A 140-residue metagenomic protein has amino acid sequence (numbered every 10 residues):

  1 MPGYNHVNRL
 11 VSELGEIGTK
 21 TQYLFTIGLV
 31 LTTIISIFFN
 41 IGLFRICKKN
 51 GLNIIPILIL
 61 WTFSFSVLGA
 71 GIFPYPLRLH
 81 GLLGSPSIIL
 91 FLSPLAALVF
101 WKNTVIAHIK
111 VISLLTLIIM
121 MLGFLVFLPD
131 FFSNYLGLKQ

Functional and structural regions predicted by a protein language model:
M1-N5: Alpha-helical transmembrane segments of multi-pass membrane proteins
H6-V7, F73-L83, D130-Q140: Interfacial helix-loop-helix junctions of multi-pass membrane proteins
L14-I34: Interfacial helix-start motif at the membrane-water boundary
I27-F39, I89-V99: Hydrophobic cores of alpha-helical transmembrane segments in multi-pass inner/ER membrane proteins, independent
G42-I55, F100-I112: Membrane-interface helix-boundary motifs at transmembrane edges
I57-G71, I118-L122: Small-polar-interrupted transmembrane alpha-helices in polytopic inner-membrane proteins
F63-V105: Membrane-proximal helix-loop-helix units in multi-pass membrane proteins
T104-Q140: Terminal transmembrane helical module of multi-pass membrane proteins
